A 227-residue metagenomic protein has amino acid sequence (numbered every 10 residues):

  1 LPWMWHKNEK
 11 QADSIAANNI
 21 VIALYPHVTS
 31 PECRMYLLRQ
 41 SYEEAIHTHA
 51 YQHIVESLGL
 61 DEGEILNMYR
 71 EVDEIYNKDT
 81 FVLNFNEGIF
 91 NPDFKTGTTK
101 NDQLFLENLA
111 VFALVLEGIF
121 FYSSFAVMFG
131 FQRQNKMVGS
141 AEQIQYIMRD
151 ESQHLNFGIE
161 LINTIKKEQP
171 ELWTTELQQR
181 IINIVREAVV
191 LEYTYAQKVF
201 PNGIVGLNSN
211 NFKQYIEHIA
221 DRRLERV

Functional and structural regions predicted by a protein language model:
L1-N8, M68-V115, Q132-V138, L191: Acidic/His metal-coordination segments adjacent to aromatic residues that form catalytic metal sites in metalloenzymes
P2-P26, I46, L106-F131, Q153-F157: Alpha-helical bundle segments that constitute or directly flank the non-heme di-iron/ferroxidase center
I22-F94: Long, hydrophobic, well-ordered secondary-structure blocks that form the structural core and pocket-lining surfaces
A23-M35, E56-I65, T96-N108, A126-Y146 (+2 more regions): Inter-helical turn/loop segments and adjacent helix faces that build the functional surface of alpha-helical bundle
L66-E74, L83-F90, I159-I184, E192 (+1 more regions): Extended amphipathic alpha-helical segments with heptad-repeat/coiled-coil character used for oligomerization, fusion
Y146-E151, I184: Transmembrane helix-bundle signature of multi-pass membrane transporters/permeases
P170-V227: Extended, helix-rich structural scaffolds rather than catalytic motifs
